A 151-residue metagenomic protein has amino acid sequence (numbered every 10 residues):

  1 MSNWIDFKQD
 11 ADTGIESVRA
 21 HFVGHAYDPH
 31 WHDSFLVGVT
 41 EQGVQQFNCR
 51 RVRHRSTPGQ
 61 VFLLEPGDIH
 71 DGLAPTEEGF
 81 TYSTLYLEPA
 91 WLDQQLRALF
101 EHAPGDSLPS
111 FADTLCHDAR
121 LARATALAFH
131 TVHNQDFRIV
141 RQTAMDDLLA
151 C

Functional and structural regions predicted by a protein language model:
M1-Q9, A112-H117: An acidic intrinsically disordered interaction segment
W4-G105, N134-F137: N-terminal regulatory/effector-sensing and dimerization cores that precede helix-turn-helix DNA-binding domains
F100-C151: Amphipathic alpha-helical segments enriched in hydrophobic/aromatic residues interleaved with Lys/Arg
